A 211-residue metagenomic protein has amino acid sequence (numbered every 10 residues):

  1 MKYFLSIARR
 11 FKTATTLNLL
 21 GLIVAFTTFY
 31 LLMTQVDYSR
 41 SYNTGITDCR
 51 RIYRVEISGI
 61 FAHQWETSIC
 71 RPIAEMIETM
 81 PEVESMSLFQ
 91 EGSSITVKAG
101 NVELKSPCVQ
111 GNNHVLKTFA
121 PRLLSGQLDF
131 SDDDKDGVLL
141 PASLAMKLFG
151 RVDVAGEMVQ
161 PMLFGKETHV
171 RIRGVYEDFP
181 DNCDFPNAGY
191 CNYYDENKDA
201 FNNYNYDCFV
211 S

Functional and structural regions predicted by a protein language model:
M1-F11: A short amphipathic helical element positioned immediately N-terminal to and/or at the very start of a transmembrane
A8, N18, V36-S39, V55 (+7 more regions): Generic structural signal for small/hydrophobic residues in well-ordered secondary structure, especially within
R10-S39, R50: Short, strongly hydrophobic transmembrane alpha-helices
L32-T96, P107-V109, Y204-S211: Membrane-proximal extracellular/periplasmic loop immediately following the first transmembrane helix
P81, N101, F164-E167: Glycine-centered tight beta-turn/hairpin loop motif at sheet-sheet or coil-to-beta transitions
G92-V97, L128-F130, V159-P161: Short, solvent-exposed loop/turn elements at beta->coil junctions and helix N-caps that rim active or binding pockets
A99-K105: Short acidic/polar beta-strand-loop edge motifs in secreted extracellular and Gram-negative envelope-associated
C108, N112-S125, K135-S211: Mid-to-C-terminal secondary-structure elements that act as membrane-proximal/extracytoplasmic interface segments
